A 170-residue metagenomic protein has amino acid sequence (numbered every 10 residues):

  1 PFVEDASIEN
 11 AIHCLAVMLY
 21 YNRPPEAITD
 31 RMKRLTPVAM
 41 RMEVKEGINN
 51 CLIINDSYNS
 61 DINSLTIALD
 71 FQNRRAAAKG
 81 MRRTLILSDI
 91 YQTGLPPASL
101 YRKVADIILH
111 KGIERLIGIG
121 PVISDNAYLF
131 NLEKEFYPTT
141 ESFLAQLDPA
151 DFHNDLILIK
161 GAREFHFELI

Functional and structural regions predicted by a protein language model:
V3-A6, I12-I170: ATP-dependent carboxylate-amine ligase
